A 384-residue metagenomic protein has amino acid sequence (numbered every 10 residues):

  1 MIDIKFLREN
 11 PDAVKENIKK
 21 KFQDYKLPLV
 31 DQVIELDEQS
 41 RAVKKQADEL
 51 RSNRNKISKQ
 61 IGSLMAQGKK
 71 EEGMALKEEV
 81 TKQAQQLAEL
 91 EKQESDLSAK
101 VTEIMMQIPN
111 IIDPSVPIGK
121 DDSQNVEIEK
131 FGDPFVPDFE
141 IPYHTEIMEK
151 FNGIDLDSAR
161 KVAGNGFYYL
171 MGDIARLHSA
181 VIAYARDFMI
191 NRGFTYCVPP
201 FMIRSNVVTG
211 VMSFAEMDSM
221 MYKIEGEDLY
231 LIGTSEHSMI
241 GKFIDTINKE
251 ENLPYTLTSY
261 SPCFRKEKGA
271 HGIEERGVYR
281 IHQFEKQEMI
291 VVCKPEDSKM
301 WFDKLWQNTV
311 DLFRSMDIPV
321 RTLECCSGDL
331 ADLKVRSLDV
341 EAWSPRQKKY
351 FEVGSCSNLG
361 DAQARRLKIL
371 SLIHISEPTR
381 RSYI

Functional and structural regions predicted by a protein language model:
M1-P134, G153: N-terminal alpha-helical targeting/anchoring segments
N110-A270: Active-site loop/lid in soluble adenylation, ligation, and acyl-transfer enzymes
R204-S205, E324-A331, C356-S357: Short, solvent-exposed loop/turn elements at beta->coil junctions and helix N-caps that rim active or binding pockets
V211-F214, S327-K348: Short glycine/threonine-rich loop-to-helix capping motif typified by GTGT followed within a few residues by an Asp-Pro
D297-D317: Long, well-ordered alpha-helical scaffolding segments within enzyme catalytic domains, especially pronounced
R336, R346-L370: A carboxyl-terminal module marker
I373-I384: Single conserved hydrophobic/aromatic residue that forms the stacking wall/gate of nucleotide- or nucleobase-binding
